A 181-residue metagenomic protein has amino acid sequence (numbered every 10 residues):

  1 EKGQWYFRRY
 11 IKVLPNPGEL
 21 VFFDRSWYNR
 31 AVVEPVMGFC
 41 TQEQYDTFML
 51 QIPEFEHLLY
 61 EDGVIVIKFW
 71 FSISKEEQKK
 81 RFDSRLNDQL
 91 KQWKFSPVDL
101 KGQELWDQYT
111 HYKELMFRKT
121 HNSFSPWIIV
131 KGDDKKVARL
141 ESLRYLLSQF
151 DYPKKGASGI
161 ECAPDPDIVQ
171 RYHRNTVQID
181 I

Functional and structural regions predicted by a protein language model:
E1, S26-N29, V66, S72-K79 (+1 more regions): Conserved nucleotide-binding/hydrolysis micro-motifs of P-loop NTPases
E1-M49: Conserved nucleotide-sensing/catalytic segment adjacent to the nucleotide-binding pocket in NTP-handling enzymes
K12-N16, L58-V64, T120-N122: Conserved catalytic network of the ASCE P-loop NTPase/AAA+ motor domain
V21-F23, I65-F69, I128: Hydrophobic/aromatic beta-strand patches that form the interior of the parallel beta-sheet core in alpha/beta enzyme
V33-M49, L59-H111, G159-C162: A glycine- and Lys/Arg-enriched "phosphate-lid" helix/loop adjacent to the NTP-binding pocket of small-molecule kinases
F55: Phosphate-binding/switch loop-helix module in NTP-utilizing enzymes
H111-E114, R118-I181: NTP-dependent small-molecule kinase module
